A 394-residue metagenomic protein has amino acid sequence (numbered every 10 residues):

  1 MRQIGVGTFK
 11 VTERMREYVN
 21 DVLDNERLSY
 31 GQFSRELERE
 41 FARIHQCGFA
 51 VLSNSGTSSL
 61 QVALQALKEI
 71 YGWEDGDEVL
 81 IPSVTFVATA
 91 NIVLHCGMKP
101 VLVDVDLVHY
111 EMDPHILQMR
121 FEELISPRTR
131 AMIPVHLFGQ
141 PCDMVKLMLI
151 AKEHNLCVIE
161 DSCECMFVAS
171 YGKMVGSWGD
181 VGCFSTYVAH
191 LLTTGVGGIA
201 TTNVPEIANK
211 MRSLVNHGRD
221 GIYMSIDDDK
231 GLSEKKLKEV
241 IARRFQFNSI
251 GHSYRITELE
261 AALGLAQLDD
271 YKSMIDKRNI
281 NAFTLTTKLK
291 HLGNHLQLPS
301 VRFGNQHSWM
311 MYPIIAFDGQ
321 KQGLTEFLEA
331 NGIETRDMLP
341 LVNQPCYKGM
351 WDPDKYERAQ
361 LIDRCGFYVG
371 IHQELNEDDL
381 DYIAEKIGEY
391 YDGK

Functional and structural regions predicted by a protein language model:
M1-L28, Q32, L156, N248: N-terminal "arm"/small-domain region of PLP-dependent enzymes with the aminotransferase-like
F9, S34-R39, C47-A50, H115 (+5 more regions): PLP-dependent aminotransferase class I/II
R27-E78, I92-L94, L102-D104, K173: Phosphate-binding glycine-rich loop
L64-I125, I133: Conserved PLP-anchoring active-site segment centered on the Schiff-base-forming lysine
C96, E153-H154, N331: Helix C-cap/helix->beta junction micro-motif
V108-T194, I199-N209, Y368: Active-site phosphate-binding strand-loop segment of PLP-dependent enzymes
